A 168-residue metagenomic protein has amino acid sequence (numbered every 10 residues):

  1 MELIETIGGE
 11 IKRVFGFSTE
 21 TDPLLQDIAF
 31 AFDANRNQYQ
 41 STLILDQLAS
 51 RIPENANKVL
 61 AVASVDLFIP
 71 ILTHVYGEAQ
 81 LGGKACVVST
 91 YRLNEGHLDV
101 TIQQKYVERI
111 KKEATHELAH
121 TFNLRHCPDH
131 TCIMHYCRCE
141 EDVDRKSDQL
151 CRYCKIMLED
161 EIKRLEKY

Functional and structural regions predicted by a protein language model:
L3-A114, R125: Metzincin-family zinc-dependent endopeptidase catalytic domain
G96-Y168: The catalytic-center signature of Zn2+-dependent metalloproteases
